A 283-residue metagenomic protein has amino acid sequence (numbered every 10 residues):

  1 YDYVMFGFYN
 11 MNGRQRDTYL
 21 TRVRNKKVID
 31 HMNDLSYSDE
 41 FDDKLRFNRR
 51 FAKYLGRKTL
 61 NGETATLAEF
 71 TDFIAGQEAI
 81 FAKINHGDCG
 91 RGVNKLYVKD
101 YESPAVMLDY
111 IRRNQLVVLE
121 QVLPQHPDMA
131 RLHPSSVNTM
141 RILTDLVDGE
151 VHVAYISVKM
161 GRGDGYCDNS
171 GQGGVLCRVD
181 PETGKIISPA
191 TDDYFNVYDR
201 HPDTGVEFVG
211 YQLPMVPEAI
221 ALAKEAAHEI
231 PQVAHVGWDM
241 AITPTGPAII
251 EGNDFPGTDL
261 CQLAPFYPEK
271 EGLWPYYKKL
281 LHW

Functional and structural regions predicted by a protein language model:
Y1-N33, D148: ATP-binding N-terminal substructure of ATP-dependent carboxylate-amine bond-forming enzymes
R22-S36, N196-V209: A short, surface-exposed helix-loop junction/capping segment
D30-L143, V147-G149: Active-site nucleotide/adenylate-binding loops and adjacent lid/helix of ATP-dependent enzymes
I80, H152-A154, A248-I250: Protein kinase-like catalytic core scaffold
H86-C89, P124-Q125, G149, V158-G161 (+2 more regions): Short, solvent-exposed loop/turn segments at secondary-structure junctions
L132-H133, V137-A221: ATP-dependent carboxylate/phosphate-activation module, predominantly the ATP-grasp catalytic core and closely related
N196-K224, H228-V233, I242-W283: C-terminal active-site "lid" helix and adjoining low-complexity regulatory extension at the edge of ATP-using catalytic
